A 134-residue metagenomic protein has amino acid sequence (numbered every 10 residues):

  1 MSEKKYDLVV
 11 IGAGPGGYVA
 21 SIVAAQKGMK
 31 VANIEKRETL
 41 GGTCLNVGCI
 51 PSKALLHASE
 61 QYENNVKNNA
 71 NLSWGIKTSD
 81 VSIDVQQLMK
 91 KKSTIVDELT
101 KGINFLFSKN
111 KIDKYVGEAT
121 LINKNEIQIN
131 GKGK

Functional and structural regions predicted by a protein language model:
S2-Y6, I22-M29, E35-K134: Glycine-rich flavin
G12-P15, E38: Glycine-rich Rossmann-fold phosphate-binding loop(s) that bind the pyrophosphate of adenine dinucleotide cofactors
G16-A20: Short glycine/serine/threonine-rich phosphate/pyrophosphate-binding segments that cradle anionic phosphate groups
